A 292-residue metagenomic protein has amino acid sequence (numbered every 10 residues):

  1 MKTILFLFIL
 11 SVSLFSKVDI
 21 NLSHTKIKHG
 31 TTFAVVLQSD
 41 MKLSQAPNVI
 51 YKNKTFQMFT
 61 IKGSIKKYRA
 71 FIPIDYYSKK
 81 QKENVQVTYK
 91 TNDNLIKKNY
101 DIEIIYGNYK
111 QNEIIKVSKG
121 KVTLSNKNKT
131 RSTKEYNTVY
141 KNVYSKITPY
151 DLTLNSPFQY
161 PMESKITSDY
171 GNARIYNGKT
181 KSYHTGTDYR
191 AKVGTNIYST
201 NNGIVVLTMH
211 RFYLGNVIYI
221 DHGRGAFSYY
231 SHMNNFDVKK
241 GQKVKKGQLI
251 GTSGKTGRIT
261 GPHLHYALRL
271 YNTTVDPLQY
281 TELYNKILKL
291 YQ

Functional and structural regions predicted by a protein language model:
T3-L14: Sec-dependent N-terminal signal peptides
K17-K110: Cationic-aromatic interfacial patches
Q38, H210, Q248-L249, K255: Short, surface-exposed secondary-structure boundary micro-motifs
N99-L214: Surface-exposed, glycine-biased beta-strand/turn segments
Y109-K141, S145, K239-Q248, A267-Q292: Acidic, glycine-rich catalytic/binding loops that coordinate metals and/or anionic ligands
T185, T200-N234, P262, A267: Zn2+-dependent peptidoglycan hydrolase active-site motif and core
N196-V206, N235-S253: Short, well-structured beta-strand-loop connectors
